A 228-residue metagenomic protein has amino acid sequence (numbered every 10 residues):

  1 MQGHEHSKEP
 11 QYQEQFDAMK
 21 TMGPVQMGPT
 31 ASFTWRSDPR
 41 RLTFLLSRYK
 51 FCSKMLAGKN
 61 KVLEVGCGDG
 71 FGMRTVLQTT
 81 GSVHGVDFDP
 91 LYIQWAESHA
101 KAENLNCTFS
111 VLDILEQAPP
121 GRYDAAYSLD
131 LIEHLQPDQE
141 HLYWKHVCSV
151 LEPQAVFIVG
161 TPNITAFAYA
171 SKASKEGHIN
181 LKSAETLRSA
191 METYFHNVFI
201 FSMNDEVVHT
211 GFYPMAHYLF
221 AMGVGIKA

Functional and structural regions predicted by a protein language model:
M1-Y127, D138-K145, H178-T186, F201-V207 (+1 more regions): Conserved N-terminal segment of class I S-adenosyl-L-methionine
K61, Q154-V156: Short glycine-centered segments of the SAM/dcSAM-binding site in methyltransferase folds
V83, F157-I158: A short hydrophobic/small-residue beta-strand
D130-L131: Short catalytic micro-motifs in class I SAM-dependent methyltransferases
Q136, L151-P153: Helix-to-beta-strand junctions that scaffold the AdoMet/dcAdoMet cofactor pocket in Class I SAM-dependent enzymes
V159-I179: Short, glycine-/aromatic-enriched active-site segment of Class I SAM-dependent methyltransferases
H196-I200: Short secondary-structure junctions
